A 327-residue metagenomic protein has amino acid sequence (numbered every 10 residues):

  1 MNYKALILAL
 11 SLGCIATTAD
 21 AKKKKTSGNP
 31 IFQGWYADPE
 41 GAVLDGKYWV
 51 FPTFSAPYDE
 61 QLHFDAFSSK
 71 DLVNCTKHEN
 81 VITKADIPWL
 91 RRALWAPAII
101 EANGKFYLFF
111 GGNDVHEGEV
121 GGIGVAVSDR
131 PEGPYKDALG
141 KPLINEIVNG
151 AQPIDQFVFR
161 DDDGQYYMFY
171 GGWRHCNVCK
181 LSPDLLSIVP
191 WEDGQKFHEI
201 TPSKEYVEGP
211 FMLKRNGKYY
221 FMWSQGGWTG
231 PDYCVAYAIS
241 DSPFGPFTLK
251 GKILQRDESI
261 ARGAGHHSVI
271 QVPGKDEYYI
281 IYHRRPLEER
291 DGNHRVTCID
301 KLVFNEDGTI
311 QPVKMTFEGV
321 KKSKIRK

Functional and structural regions predicted by a protein language model:
A5-G13: Sec-dependent N-terminal signal peptides
D20-K327: Carbohydrate-active catalytic/glycan-binding domains of CAZyme proteins, especially the secreted or lumenal ectodomains
